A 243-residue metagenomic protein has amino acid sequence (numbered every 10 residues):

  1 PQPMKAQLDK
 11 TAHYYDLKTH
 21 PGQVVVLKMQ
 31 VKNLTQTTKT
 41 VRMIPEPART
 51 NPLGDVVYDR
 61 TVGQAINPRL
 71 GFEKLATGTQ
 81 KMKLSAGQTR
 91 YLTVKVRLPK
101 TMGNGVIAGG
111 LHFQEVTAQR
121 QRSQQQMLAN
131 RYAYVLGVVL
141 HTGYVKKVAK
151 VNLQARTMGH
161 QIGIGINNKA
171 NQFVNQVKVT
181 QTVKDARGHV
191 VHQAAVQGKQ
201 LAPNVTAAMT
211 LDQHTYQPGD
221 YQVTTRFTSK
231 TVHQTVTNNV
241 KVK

Functional and structural regions predicted by a protein language model:
P1-V24, R156-M158: N-terminal edge beta-strand
G22-K28, R90-L92, N104-G110, H160-Q161: Short, solvent-exposed loop/turn segments enriched in Ser/Thr/Gly
V31-T37, I166-A170: Asparagine-centered strand-capping/turn motif at beta-strand->loop junctions
K39, I107, L111, G219-R226: A short tyrosine-centered beta-strand micro-motif
K39-P52, V57-Q64, Q114, N171-R187: Short acidic, flexible loop segments centered on an aromatic residue
V62-M102, D185-P218: Intrinsically disordered, low-complexity Pro/Gly/Ser/Thr-rich segments with frequent PxxP/GP/PP motifs and embedded
L92-G143: C-terminal, structured domain-capping segment
G143-K243: Membrane-proximal extracellular "stem/stalk" segments of glycoproteins immediately N-terminal to a transmembrane helix
